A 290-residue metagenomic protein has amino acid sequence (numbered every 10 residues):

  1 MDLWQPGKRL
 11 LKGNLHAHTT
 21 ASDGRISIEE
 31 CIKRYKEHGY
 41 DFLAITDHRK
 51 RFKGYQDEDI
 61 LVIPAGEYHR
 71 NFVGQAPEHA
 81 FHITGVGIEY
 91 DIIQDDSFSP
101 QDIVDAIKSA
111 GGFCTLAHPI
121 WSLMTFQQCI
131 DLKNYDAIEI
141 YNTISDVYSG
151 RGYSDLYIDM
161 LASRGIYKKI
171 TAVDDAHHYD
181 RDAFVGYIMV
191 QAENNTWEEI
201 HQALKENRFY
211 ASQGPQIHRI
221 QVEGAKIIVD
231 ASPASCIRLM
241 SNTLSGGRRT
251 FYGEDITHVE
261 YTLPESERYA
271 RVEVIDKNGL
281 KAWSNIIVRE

Functional and structural regions predicted by a protein language model:
M1-F113, A117, L123-K133, E139-I158 (+6 more regions): A metal-dependent hydrolase metal-coordination microenvironment
M1-L10, G165-K168, D174-E290: C-terminal functional module detector
D131-L132, S163-G165: Short, conserved loop/helix-junction motifs that constitute active-site signature segments in enzyme catalytic cores
